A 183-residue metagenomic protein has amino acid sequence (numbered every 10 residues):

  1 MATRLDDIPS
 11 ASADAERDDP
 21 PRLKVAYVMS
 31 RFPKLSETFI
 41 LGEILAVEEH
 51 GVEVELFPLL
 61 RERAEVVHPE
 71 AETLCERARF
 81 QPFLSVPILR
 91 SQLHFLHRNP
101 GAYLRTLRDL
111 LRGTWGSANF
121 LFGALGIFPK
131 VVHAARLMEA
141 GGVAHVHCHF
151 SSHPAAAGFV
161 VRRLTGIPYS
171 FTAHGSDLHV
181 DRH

Functional and structural regions predicted by a protein language model:
M1-V86, E139, I167: N-terminal subdomain of nucleotide-sugar transferases
M29-S30, L59, S151, A173-S176: Histidine-centered beta-alpha loop that forms part of the nucleotide-sugar donor binding/catalytic region in diverse
E55, H147, S170-T172: Structural detector of well-ordered beta-strand residues that form the stable sheet scaffold of enzyme domains
V66-V67, I88-S91, H179-H183: Short, charged, surface-exposed secondary-structure boundary motifs
R79-P129: A short, charged, and often flexible helix/loop element on the N-terminal side of the glycosyltransferase catalytic
R79-P82, D109, L121-G123, A134-S152: Short N-terminal targeting/anchoring amphipathic segment
G126-H133, A155-A156, L164-H183: Nucleotide-sugar donor phosphate/pyrophosphate-binding loop at the beta->alpha transition of glycosyltransferases
